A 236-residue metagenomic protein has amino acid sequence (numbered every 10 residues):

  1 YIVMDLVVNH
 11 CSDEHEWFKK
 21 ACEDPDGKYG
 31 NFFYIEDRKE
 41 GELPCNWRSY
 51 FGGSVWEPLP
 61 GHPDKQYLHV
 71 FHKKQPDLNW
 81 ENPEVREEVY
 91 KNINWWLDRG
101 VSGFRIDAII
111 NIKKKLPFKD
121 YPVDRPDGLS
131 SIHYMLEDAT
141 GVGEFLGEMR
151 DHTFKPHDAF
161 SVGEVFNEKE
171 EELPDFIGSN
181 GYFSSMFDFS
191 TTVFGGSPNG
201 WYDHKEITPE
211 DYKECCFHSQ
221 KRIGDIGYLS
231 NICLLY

Functional and structural regions predicted by a protein language model:
Y1-N94, D98, N111-K169, F176: Acidic/aromatic-lined carbohydrate-recognition and catalytic surfaces of CAZymes acting on diverse glycans
I2-M4, F104, S161-G163, S185-F187 (+1 more regions): Hydrophobic faces of well-ordered beta-strands that scaffold small-molecule active sites in alpha/beta enzyme cores
H72, G181, I226-Y228: A short, polar/charged loop/turn motif at coil->beta-strand junctions and beta-hairpin connectors
G178-K205, N231-I232: Aromatic- and acid-rich polysaccharide-binding/catalytic face of secreted or lumenal carbohydrate-active enzymes
D203-S230: Glycoside hydrolase catalytic-domain groove-lining segments
Y236: Conserved small/polar residues in nucleotide/adenosyl-binding loops
